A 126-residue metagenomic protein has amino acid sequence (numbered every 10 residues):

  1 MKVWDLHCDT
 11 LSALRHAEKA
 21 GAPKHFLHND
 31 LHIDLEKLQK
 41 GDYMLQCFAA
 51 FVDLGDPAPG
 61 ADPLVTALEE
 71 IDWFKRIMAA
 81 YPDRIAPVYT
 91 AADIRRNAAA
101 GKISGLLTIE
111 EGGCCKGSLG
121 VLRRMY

Functional and structural regions predicted by a protein language model:
M1-Y126: N-terminal hydrophobic targeting/anchoring segments and the immediately downstream early-domain regions of hydrolases
